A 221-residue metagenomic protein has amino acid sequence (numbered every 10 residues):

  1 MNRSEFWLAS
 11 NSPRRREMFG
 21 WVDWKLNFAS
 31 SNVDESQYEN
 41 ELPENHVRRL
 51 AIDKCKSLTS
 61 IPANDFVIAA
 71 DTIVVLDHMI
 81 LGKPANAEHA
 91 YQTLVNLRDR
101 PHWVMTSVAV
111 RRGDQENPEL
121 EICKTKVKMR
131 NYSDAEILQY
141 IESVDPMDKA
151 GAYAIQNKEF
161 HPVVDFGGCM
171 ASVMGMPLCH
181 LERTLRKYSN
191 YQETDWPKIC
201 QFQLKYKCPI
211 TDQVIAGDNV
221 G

Functional and structural regions predicted by a protein language model:
N2-W24: N-terminal beta1-alpha1 ligand-phosphate binding loop
S4, L42-G221: Anionic-ligand binding patches
N11, S31, G113: Cofactor-binding loop segments of dinucleotide-utilizing enzymes, especially the Rossmann-like FAD- and NAD(P)+-binding
R15, E35-Q37, N117: Flexible, glycine-rich phosphate/dinucleotide-binding loops and adjacent beta-alpha linkers at cofactor/substrate
E17-W21, Y38, S60-I61: Short loop/helix-cap segments at secondary-structure boundaries that form the rim of catalytic
L26-S36: A short beta-strand-loop structural module common to alpha/beta enzyme folds
